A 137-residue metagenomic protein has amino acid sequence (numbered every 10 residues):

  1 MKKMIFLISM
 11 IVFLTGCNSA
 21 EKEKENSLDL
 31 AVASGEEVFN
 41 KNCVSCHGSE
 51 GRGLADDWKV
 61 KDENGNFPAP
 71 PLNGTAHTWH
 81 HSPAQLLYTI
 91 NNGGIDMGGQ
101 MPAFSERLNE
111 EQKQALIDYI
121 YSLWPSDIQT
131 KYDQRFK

Functional and structural regions predicted by a protein language model:
M1-T15: Sec-dependent bacterial lipoprotein signal peptides
C17, C43-C46, M101: Disulfide-bonded cysteines in secreted/extracellular proteins and peptides
C17-F39, T130-D133: Electrostatic cytochrome c docking/interface patches
K22, D62-P71: Short glycine/proline- and charge-enriched loop/turn segments that cap or connect secondary-structure elements
D29-L54, K59-N64, L86: Sequence/structural segment immediately N-terminal to covalent heme-attachment motifs in c-type and related
N40, G99-K137: Flexible coil segments in periplasmic/lumen-exposed cytochrome c-class electron-transfer proteins
C46-R52, N91, F104-E106, Y121: Detector for the c-type heme attachment site
F67-Q85, A103-Q114: Electron-transfer interface patches adjacent to heme c in soluble/periplasmic c-type cytochromes and di-/multiheme
